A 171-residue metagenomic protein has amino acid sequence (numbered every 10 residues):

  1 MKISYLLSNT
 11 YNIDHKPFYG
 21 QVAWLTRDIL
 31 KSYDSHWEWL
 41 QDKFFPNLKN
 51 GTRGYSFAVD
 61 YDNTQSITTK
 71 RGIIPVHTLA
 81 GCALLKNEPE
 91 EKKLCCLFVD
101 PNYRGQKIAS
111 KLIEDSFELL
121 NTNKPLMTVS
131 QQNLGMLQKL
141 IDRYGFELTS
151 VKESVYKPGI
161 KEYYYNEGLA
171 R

Functional and structural regions predicted by a protein language model:
M1-Q41: Short amphipathic alpha-helix that is part of the acyltransferase structural core
R27-P75: Active-site rim helix/loop that mediates acceptor-substrate recognition in acyltransferases
F57, S66-K86, E91-F98: Conserved beta-strand in the GNAT
C95-C96, R104, M136: Acidic/histidine-enriched, beta-strand-rich ligand/metal-binding domains
V99, G105-L119, R143: Conserved acetyl-CoA-binding loop-helix of GNAT-fold acetyltransferases
L120-Q132: Conserved GNAT acetyl-CoA-binding A-motif
Q131-E153: Conserved active-site alpha-helix within GNAT-family acetyltransferase domains
S154-R171: C-terminal "cap" of GNAT-fold acetyltransferases
